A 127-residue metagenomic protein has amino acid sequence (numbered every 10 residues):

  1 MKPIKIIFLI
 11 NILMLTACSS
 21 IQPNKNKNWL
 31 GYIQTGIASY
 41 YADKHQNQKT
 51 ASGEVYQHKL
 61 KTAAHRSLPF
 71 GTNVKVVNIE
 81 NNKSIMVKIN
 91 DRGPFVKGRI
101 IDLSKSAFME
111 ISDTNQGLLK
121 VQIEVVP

Functional and structural regions predicted by a protein language model:
M1-C18: Sec-dependent bacterial lipoprotein signal peptides
C18-P127: Secreted/periplasmic proteins
